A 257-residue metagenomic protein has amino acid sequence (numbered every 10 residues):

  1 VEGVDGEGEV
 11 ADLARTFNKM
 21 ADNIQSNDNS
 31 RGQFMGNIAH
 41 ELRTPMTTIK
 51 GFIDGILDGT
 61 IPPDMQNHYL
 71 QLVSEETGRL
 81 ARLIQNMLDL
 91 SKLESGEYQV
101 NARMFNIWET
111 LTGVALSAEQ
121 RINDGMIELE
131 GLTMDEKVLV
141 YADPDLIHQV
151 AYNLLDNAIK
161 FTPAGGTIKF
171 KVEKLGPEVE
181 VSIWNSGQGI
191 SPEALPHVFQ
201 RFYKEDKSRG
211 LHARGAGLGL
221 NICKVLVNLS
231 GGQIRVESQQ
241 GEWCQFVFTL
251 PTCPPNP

Functional and structural regions predicted by a protein language model:
V1-K19: HAMP signal relay modules and closely related sensory coiled-coil linkers that couple transmembrane inputs to cytosolic
E7, A11, N101-E119, E128: A conserved beta-strand-to-alpha-helix junction within the catalytic ATP-binding
E75-L80: Short alpha-helical segment of the dimerization/phosphotransfer core of two-component systems
S95-V100, L139-A142: Conserved micro-motifs of the catalytic ATP-binding
R121-G131, E136: Short conserved segments within the C-terminal catalytic ATPase subdomain
I190-K204: Short conserved segment of the HATPase_c
G231-G232: Conserved glycine-rich
